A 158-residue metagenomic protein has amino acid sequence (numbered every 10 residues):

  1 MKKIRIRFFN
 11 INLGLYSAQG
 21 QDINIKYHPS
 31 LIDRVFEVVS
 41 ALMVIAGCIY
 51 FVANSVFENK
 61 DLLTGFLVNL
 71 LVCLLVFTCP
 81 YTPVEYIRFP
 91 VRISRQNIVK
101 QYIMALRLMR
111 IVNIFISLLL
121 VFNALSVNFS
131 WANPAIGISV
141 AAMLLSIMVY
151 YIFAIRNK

Functional and structural regions predicted by a protein language model:
M1-V35: N-terminal juxtamembrane cytosolic/stromal segments of multi-pass membrane proteins
K2-F9, L71-V91, Y150-K158: Membrane-water interface of transmembrane alpha-helices
Q19-K26, P90-A105: Short membrane-interface loop/juxtamembrane segments of multi-pass integral membrane proteins
Q21-G65, L120-L125: Long, highly hydrophobic alpha-helical transmembrane signal-anchor segments
D33-L42, F77-T78, A105-I116: Select subsegments of transmembrane alpha-helices in polytopic membrane proteins, especially boundary-proximal
N59-L75, I138-L144: Alpha-helical transmembrane segments
F122-P134: Membrane-helix boundary connector in multi-pass membrane proteins
N133-K158: Alpha-helical transmembrane segments and their immediate juxtamembrane interface regions
